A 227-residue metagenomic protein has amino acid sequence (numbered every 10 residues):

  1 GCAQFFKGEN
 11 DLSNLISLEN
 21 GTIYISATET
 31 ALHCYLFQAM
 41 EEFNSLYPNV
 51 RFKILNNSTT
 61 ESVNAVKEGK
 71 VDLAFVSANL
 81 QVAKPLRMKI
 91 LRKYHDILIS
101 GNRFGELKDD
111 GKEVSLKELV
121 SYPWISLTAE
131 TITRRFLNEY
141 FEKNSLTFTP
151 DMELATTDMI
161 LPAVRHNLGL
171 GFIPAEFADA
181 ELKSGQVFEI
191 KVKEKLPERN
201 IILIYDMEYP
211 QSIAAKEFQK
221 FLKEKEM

Functional and structural regions predicted by a protein language model:
G1-N14: Alpha-helical "hinge/linker" immediately C-terminal to small N-terminal DNA-binding modules
N20-V82, L154: Central regulatory/effector-binding core of bacterial HTH transcription factors
Y35, F188-M227: A late-sequence structural motif
A39-P48, L116, R134-T147: Ligand-binding cleft/hinge of the Venus flytrap
S58-V63, K67-V71, S77, F136-E189: Hydrophobic hinge/microswitch elements
P85-W124: Flexible hinge/capping segments at coil-to-helix
R87-I97, S184-E198: Short beta-strand->loop
L107-K108, Y122-N144, Q211-I213, Q219: Secondary-structure junction motif
